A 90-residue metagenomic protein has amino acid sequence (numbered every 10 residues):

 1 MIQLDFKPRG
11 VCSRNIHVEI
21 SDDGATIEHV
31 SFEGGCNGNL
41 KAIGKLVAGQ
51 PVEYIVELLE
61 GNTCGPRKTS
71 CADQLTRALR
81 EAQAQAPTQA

Functional and structural regions predicted by a protein language model:
M1-D5: Short, hydrophobic/aromatic-rich segments at coil-to-beta transitions
K7-T88: Active-site- and interface-proximal helix/loop "cap" or "latch" segments in soluble metabolic and energy-transducing
